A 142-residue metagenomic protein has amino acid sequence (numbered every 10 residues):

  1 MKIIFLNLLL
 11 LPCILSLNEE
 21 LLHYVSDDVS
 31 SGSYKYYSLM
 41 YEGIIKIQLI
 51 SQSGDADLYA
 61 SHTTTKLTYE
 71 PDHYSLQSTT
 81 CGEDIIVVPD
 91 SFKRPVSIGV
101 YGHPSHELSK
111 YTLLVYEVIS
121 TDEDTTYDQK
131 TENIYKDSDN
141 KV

Functional and structural regions predicted by a protein language model:
K2-S16: Cleavable N-terminal signal peptides of Sec/SRP-targeted secreted and luminal proteins
L6, T121, I134-K136: Short amphipathic alpha-helical "recognition" segments used for binding
I14-S16, K130-V142: Ser/Thr/Pro-rich, acidic low-complexity intrinsically disordered regulatory segments
L17-Y34, Q52-D90, H103, V115-V118 (+1 more regions): Surface-exposed beta-strand/loop patches in noncatalytic accessory domains and peripheral targeting/linker segments
S31-Y36, M40, I44, V142: Terminal low-complexity segments of carbohydrate-biosynthetic enzymes
M40, I50-G54, T64, G99 (+2 more regions): Extracellular lectin-like interaction modules
G43-K46, V88-Y111: Noncatalytic modules at the cell exterior or secretory-pathway interfaces, chiefly beta-strand-rich lectin/adhesion
